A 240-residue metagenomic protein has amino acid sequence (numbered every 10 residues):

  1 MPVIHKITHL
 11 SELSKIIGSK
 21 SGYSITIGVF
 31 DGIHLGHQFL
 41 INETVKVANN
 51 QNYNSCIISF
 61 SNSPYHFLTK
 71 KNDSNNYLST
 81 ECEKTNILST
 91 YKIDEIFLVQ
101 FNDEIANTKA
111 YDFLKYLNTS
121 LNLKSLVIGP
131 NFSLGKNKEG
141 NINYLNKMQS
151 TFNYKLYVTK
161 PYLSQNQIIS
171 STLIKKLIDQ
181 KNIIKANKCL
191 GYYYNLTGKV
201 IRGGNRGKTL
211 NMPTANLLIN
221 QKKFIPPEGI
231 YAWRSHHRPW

Functional and structural regions predicted by a protein language model:
M1-Y23: Positively charged, low-complexity intrinsically disordered leader regions
V3-I4, I96, L156: Generic structural signal for residues in well-ordered beta-strands
K15-N75, T80: N-terminal catalytic cores of NTP/NDP-binding nucleotidyl/phosphoryl-transfer enzymes
N49, N86-T90: ATP-dependent adenylation/nucleotidyltransferase module used to activate substrates
S59-S61, Y91, E95-E104, K160: A conserved beta-strand->alpha-helix junction
N75-K84, A106-L114: Glycine-rich, highly charged phosphate/nucleotide-binding loops
Y111-W240: Active-site cores that bind ATP or allylic diphosphates and position pyrophosphate for catalysis
